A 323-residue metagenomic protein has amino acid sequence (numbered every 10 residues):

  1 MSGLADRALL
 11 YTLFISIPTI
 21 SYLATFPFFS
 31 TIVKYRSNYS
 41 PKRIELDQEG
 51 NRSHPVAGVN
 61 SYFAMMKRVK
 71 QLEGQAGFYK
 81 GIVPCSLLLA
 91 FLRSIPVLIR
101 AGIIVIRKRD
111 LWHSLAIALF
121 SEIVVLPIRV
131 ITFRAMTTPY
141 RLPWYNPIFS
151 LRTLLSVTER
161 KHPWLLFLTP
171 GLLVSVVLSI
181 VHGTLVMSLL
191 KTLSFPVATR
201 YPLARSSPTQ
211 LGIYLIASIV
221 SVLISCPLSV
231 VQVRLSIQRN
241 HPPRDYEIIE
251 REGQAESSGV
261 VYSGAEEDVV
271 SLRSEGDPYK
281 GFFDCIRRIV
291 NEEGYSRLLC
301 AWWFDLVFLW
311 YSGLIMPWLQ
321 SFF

Functional and structural regions predicted by a protein language model:
M1-F323: Matrix-facing interhelical linker segments
